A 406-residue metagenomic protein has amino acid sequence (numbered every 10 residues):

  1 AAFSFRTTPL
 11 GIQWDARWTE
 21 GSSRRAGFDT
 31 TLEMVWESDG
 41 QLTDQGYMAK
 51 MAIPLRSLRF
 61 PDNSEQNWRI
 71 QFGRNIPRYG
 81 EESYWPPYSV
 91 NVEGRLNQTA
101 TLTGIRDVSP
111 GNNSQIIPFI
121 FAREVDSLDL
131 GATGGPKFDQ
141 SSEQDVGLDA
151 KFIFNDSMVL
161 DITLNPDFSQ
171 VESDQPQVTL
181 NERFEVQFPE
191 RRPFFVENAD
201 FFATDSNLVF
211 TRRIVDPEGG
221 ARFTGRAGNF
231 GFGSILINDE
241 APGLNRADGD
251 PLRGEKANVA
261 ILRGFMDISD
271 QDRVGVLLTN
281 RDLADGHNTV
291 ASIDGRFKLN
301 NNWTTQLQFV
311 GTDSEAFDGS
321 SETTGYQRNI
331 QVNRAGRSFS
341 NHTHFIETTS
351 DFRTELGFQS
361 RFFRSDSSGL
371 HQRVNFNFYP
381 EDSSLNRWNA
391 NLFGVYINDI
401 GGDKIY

Functional and structural regions predicted by a protein language model:
A1-D267, G275, D285: Structural preference for beta-rich elements and adjacent junctions enriched in aromatics
F3, M158-L160, N229-S234, D270-G275 (+3 more regions): Repeated loop/turn-to-beta-strand initiation elements of outer-membrane beta-barrel proteins
Y47, S114-I116, Q144-L148, P217-A221 (+7 more regions): Hydrophobic, lipid-facing positions within transmembrane beta-strands of outer-membrane proteins
I53, F152, G225-A227, F265-I268 (+4 more regions): Residue-level signature of outer-membrane beta-barrel architecture
P77, R123-S127, S169, D205-S206 (+11 more regions): Sequence/structural signature of outer-membrane beta-barrel proteins
P136-S142, E182-F184, T211-V215, P251-K256 (+6 more regions): Replace "Gram-negative outer membrane beta-barrel proteins" with "bacterial and organellar outer membrane beta-barrel
D216, G311-E315, G319-Y406: Exposed, low-structure sequence patches enriched in small/polar residues
A257-V259, R263, S269-R328, E347-T349: Beta-propeller domains
